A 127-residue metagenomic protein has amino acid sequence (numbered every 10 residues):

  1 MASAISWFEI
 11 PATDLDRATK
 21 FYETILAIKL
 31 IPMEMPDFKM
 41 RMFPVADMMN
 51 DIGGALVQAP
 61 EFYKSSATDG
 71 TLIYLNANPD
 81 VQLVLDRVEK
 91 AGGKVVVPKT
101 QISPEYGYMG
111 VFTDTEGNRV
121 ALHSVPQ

Functional and structural regions predicted by a protein language model:
A2, E9-G53: Core segments of cupin and vicinal oxygen chelate
S3, I10, I31-E34, D86-Q127: Vicinal oxygen chelate
I5-T13, F62-E89, Y108-T113: Vicinal oxygen chelate
D16-K20, Q82, V120: Alpha-helical elements of the RecA-like P-loop NTPase motor core of helicases
A59: N-terminal glycine-rich cofactor-binding segment
